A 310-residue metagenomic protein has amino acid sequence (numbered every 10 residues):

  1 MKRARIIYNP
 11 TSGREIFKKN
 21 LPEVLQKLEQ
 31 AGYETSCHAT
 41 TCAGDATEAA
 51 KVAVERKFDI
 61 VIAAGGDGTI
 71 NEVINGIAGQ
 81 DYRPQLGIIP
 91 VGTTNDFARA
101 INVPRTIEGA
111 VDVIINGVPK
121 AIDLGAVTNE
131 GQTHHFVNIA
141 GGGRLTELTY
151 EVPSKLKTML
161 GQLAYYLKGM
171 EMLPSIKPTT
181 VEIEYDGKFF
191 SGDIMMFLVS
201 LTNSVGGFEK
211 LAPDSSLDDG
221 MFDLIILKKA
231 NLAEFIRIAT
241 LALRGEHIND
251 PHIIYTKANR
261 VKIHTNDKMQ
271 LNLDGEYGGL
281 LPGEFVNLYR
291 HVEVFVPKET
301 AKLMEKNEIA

Functional and structural regions predicted by a protein language model:
M1-V61, A301, E308-A310: ATP/NTP phosphate-donor binding region
P10, A64-G66, I89-V91: Glycine-rich beta-strand-to-loop/alpha-helix junction loops that act as flexible
A31, G79-M195, V199: Catalytic core of DAGKc-family lipid kinases
A46, G68-V73, D96, I122: Short glycine/serine/threonine-rich phosphate/pyrophosphate-binding segments that cradle anionic phosphate groups
G141, L145, L198-L211, Y277: Glycine-rich phosphate/pyrophosphate-binding beta-alpha loops
L156-A164, P213-A233: Gly/Ser/Thr-rich active-site loops/lids in small-molecule metabolic enzymes that frequently grip phosphoryl groups
Y185, S191, S216, I226-A310: ATP/nucleoside-binding phosphotransfer catalytic cores, i.e., glycine-rich phosphate-binding loops
